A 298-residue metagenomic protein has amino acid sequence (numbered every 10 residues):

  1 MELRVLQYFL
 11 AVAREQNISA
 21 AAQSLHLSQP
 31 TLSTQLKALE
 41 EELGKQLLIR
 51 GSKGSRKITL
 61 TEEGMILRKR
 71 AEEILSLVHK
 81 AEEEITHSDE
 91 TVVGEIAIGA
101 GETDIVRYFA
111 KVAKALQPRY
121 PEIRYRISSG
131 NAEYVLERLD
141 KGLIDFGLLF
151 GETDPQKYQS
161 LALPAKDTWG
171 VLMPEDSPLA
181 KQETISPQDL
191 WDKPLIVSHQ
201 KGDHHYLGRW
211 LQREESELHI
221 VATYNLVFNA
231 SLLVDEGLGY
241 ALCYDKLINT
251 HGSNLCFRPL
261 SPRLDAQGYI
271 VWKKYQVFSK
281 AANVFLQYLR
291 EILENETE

Functional and structural regions predicted by a protein language model:
V12-S28: Short helix-boundary/capping micro-motifs
A22, D89-E90, K157-L195: Flexible hinge/capping segments at coil-to-helix
E40-E62: A short LG(V/I)-centered, amphipathic sequence patch enriched for acidic residue(s) preceding the LG motif
T91-P155, E215, T223-L226: Central regulatory/effector-binding core of bacterial HTH transcription factors
Y108, R258-E298: A late-sequence structural motif
N131-I144, F150, G202-C256: Hydrophobic hinge/microswitch elements
Q156-A162, K166-T168, F228-V277: Beta-alpha-beta core module
K193-E214, F278-L286, E296: Secondary-structure junction motif
